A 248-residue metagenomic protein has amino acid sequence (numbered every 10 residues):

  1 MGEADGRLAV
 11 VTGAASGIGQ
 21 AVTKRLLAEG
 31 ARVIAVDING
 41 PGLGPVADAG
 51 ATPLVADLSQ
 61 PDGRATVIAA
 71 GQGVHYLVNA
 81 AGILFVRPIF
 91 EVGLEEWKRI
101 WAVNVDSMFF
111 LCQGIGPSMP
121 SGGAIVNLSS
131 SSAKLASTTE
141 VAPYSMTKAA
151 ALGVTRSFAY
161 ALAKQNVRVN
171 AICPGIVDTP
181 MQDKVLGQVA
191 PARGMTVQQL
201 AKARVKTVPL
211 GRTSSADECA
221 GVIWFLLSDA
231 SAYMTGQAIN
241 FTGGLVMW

Functional and structural regions predicted by a protein language model:
A80-F85, G244: Conserved NAD(P)H cofactor-binding loop of Rossmann-fold oxidoreductase domains
P88-I89, E96-W101, R204: Substrate-binding pocket helix/loop in short-chain dehydrogenase/reductase
V92, S137-S145, S157, V185: Active-site loop-to-helix junction immediately N-terminal to the catalytic Tyr of the SDR YXXXK motif in Rossmann-fold
C112, T147, T155: Active-site helix of classical SDR
S130: Residue(s) in the substrate-gating loop at a strand-loop-helix junction that position the organic substrate next
L135, R212, W224, T235-W248: Short C-terminal tail/terminal secondary-structure segment of NAD(P)H-dependent dehydrogenase/reductase domains
A163, R168, M234-G236: Short, small/polar-rich loop/turn modules that mediate ligand/substrate recognition or access, typified
